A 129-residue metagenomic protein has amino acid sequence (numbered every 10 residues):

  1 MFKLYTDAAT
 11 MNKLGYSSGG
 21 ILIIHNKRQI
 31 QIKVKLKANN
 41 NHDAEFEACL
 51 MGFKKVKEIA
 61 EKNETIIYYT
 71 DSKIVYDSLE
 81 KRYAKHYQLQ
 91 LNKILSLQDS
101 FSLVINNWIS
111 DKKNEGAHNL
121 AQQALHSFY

Functional and structural regions predicted by a protein language model:
M1, S127-Y129: Short, Lys/Arg-enriched, disordered terminal segments
M1-D43, K55: RNase H-like nuclease fold core
A9-K13, L50-L120, S127: RNase H catalytic domain
I24, Q29-A38, A60-T65, I74-Y76 (+1 more regions): Phosphate-ester processing/binding pockets and catalytic centers
D43, E47-M51: Short amphipathic alpha-helical face segments that pack within enzyme cores and frequently flank/anchor catalytic
